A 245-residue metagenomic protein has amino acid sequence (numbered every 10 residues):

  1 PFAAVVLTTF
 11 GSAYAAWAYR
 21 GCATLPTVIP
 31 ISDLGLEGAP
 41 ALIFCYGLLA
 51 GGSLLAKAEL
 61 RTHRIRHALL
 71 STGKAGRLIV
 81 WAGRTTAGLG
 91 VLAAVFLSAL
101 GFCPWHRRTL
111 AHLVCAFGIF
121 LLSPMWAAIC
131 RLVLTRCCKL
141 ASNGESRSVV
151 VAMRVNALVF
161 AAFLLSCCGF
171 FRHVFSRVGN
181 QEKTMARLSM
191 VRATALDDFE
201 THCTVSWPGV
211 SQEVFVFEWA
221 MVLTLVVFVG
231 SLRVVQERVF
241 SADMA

Functional and structural regions predicted by a protein language model:
P1-A68, A82-H106, C115-R136, V151-A245: Early transmembrane alpha-helices of polytopic membrane proteins
H67-W81, R108, L140-V150: Membrane-interface helix-boundary motifs at transmembrane edges
